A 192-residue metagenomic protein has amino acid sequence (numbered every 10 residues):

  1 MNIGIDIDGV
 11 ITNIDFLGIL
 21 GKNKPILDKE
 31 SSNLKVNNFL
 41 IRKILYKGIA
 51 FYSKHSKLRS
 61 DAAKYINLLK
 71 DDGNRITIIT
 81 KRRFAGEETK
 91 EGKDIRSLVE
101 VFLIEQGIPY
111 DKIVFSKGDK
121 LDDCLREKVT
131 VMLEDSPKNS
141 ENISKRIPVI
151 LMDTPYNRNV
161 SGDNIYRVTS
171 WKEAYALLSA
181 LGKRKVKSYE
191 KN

Functional and structural regions predicted by a protein language model:
M1, I19-K22, L58, A63-D71: Short amphipathic alpha-helices and their capping/turn segments at secondary-structure boundaries
M1-I49: Active-site neighborhood of HAD-like aspartate-dependent phosphohydrolases
I7, I14, I79, M152-T154: Generic beta-sheet signal
T12-I14, G86, S140-E141: Conserved protein kinase catalytic core
G18-L20, A85, R158: Flexible, glycine-rich phosphate/dinucleotide-binding loops and adjacent beta-alpha linkers at cofactor/substrate
K47-K57: A short acidic, glycine-rich active-site loop that binds or catalyzes chemistry on phosphate/adenosine moieties
S53, A62-L98, S116: Substrate-recognition element of Asp-dependent hydrolases with the DxDx(T/V) motif
N74, K90-V131, S136-N192: C-terminal cap/substrate-recognition subdomain and adjoining C-terminal extension of metal-dependent phosphatase-like
